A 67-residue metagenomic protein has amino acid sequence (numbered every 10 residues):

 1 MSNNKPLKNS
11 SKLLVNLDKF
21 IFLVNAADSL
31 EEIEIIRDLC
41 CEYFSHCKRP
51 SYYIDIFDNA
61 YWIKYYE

Functional and structural regions predicted by a protein language model:
S2-E31: N-terminal acidic leader/helix
A26-W62: Acidic, low-complexity, intrinsically disordered interaction modules
Y66-E67: Short acidic DE-rich linear segments
